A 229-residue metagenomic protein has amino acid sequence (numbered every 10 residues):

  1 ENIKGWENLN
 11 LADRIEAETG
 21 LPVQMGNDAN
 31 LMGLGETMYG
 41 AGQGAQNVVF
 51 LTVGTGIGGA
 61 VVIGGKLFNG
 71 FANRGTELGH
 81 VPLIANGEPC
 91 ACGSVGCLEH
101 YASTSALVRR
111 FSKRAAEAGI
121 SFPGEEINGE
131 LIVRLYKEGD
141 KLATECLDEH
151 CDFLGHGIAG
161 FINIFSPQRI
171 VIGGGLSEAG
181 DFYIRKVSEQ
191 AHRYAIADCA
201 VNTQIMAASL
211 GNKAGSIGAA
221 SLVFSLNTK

Functional and structural regions predicted by a protein language model:
E1-N8, R169, G174: Short beta-strand-loop/turn "lid" adjacent to the catalytic site in phosphate-handling enzymes
D13-L21, G35-A45, P82-K229: ATP-binding/phosphotransfer module of carbohydrate and carboxylate kinases, centering on a glycine-rich
V23-N27: General beta-strand structural signal in soluble alpha/beta enzymes
D28, A72, L210: Residues that form or immediately flank small-molecule/cofactor binding pockets and catalytic motifs
D28, G54, A219: Active-site glycine-centered loops adjacent to acidic/histidine catalytic or metal-binding residues that shape
M32: Proteins enriched for Cys/Gly/acidic motifs involved in redox and nucleic-acid/cofactor modification
Q43-Y101: Glycine-rich phosphate-binding loop of actin/hexokinase-like ATP-binding domains
